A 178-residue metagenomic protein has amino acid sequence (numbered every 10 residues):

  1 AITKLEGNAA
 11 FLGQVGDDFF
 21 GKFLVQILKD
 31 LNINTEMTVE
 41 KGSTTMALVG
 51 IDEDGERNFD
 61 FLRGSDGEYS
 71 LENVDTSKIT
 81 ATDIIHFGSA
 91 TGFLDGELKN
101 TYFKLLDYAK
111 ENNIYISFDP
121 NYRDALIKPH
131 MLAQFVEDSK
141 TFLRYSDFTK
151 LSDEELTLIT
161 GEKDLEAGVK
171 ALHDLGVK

Functional and structural regions predicted by a protein language model:
A1-L5: Beta-barrel outer-membrane channel/assembly domains of diderm bacteria
N8-S89: Conserved N-terminal subdomain of the carbohydrate kinase-like
A10, I116-S117: Structural detector of well-ordered beta-strand residues that form the stable sheet scaffold of enzyme domains
G64, A90, N121-A125, E154: Active-site beta-loop-alpha junctions enriched in small/polar residues
Y69-V74, N100-K104, H130-D138: Active-site glycine-rich loop that binds ribose-phosphate moieties when present
I84-H86, S117, K150: Structural motif
N112, L126-K178: Conserved phosphate/ATP/ADP-binding segment of small-molecule kinases
